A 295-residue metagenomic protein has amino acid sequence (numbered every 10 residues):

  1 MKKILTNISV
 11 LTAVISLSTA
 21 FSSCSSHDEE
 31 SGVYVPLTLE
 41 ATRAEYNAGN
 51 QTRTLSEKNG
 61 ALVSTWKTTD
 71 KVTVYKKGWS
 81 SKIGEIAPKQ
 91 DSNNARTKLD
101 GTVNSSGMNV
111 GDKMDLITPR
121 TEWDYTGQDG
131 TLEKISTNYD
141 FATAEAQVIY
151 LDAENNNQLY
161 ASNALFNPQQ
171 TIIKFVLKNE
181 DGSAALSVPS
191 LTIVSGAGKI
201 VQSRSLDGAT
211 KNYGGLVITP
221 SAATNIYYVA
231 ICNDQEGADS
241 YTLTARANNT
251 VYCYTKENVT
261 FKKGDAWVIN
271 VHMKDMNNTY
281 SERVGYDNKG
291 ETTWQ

Functional and structural regions predicted by a protein language model:
K2-Q295: Sec-type signal peptide cleavage vicinity
